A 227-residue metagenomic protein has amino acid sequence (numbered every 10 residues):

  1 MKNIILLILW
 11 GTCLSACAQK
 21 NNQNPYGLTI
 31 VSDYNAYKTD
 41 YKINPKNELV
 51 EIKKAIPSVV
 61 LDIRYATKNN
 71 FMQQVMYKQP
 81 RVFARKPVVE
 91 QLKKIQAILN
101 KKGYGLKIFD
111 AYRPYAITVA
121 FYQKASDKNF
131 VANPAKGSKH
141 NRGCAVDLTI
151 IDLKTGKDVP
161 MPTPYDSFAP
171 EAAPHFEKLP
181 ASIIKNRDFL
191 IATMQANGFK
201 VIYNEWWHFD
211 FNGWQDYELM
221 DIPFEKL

Functional and structural regions predicted by a protein language model:
M1-Q23: Bacterial Sec-dependent N-terminal signal peptides
L9, E205-W206: Residues in intrinsically disordered, low-complexity segments of regulatory proteins
C17-F109, K124, K128-N204, G213-L227: Extracytoplasmic cell-surface/polysaccharide-interacting catalytic and binding patches
P114: Segments that shape or occlude catalytic/ligand-binding pockets
I117: Short, well-ordered surface patches within globular domains
F121: Short active-site loop/helix that positions an aromatic residue
F209: Conserved metal-phosphate-binding beta-hairpin within the catalytic cores of diverse ATP-dependent phosphoryl-transfer
